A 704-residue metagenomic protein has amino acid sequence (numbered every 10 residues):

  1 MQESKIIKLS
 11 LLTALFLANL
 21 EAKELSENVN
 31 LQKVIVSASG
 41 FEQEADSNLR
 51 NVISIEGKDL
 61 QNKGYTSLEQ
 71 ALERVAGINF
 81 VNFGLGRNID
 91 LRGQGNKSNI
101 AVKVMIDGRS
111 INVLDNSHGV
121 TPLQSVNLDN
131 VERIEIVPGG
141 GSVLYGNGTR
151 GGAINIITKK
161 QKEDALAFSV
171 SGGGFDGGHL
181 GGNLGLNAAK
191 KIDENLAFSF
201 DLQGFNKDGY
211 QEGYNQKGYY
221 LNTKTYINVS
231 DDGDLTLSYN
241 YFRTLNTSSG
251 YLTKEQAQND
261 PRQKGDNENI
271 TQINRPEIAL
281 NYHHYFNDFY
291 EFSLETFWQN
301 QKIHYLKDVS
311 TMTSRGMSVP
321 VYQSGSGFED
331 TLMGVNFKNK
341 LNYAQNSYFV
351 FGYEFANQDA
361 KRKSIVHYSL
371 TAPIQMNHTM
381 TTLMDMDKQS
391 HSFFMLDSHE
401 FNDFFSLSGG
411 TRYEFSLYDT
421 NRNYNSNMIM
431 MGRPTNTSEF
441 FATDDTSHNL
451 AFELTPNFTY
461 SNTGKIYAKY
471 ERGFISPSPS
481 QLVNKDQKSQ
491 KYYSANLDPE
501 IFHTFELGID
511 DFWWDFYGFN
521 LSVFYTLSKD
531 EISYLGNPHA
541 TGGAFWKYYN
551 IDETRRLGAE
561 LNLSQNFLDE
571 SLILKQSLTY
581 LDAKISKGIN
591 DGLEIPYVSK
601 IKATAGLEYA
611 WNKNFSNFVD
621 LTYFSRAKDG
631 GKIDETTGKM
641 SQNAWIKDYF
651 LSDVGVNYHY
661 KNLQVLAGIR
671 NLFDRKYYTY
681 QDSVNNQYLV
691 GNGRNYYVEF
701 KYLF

Functional and structural regions predicted by a protein language model:
N30-Q61, N88, N222: N-terminal periplasmic "start-of-domain" segments of outer-membrane beta-barrel proteins
E69-S110: Extracytoplasmic beta-strand/coil segments of soluble accessory domains associated with Gram-negative outer-membrane
R109-P138, K159, A544: Short acidic/polar hinge/loop motifs at secondary-structure boundaries that mediate gating or recognition
A167, G178-N206, Y210-S249, N269-E291 (+4 more regions): Transmembrane beta-barrel wall of Gram-negative outer-membrane proteins
A188, H283-Y285, F289-V309, T459 (+3 more regions): Membrane-embedded beta-barrel scaffold of Gram-negative outer-membrane proteins
A189, D397, A468, F505 (+3 more regions): Conserved C-terminal beta-signal and adjacent last beta-strands/turns of outer-membrane beta-barrel proteins
L245-T247, Y251-N259, D359-I374, F415-T437 (+6 more regions): Surface-exposed extracellular loop regions of Gram-negative outer-membrane beta-barrel proteins, predominantly
N342-A344, E400-D403, L407, F415-S416 (+4 more regions): Gram-negative outer-membrane beta-barrel transporters
